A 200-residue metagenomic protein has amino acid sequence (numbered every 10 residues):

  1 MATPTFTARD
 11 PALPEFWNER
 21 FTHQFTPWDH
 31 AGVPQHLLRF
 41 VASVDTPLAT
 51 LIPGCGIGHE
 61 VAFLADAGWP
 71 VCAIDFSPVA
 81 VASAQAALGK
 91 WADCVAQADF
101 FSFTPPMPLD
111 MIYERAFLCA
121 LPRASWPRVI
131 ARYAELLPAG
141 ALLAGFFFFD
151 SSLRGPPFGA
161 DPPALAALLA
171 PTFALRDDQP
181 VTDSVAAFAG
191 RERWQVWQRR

Functional and structural regions predicted by a protein language model:
A2-L51, G56-M107, R123-R200: Class I (Rossmann-like) S-adenosyl-L-methionine-dependent methyltransferase catalytic domain, capturing the SAM-binding
D110: Conserved acidic residues
Y113: A conserved beta-strand element that flanks and buttresses the S-adenosyl-L-methionine
A116, A120: Short catalytic micro-motifs in class I SAM-dependent methyltransferases
